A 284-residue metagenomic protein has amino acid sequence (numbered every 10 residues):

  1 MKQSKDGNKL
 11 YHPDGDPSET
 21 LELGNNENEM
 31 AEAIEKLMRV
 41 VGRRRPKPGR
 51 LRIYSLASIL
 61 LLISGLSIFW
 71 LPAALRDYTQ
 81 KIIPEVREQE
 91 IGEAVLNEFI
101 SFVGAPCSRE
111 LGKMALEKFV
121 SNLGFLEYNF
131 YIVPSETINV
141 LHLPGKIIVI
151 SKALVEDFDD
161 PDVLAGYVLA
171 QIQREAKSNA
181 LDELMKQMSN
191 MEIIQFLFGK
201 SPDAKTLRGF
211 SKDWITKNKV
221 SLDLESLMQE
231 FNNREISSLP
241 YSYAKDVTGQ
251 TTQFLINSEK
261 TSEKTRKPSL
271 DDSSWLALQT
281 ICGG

Functional and structural regions predicted by a protein language model:
Q3-G42: N-terminal intrinsically disordered, acidic low-complexity segments at the extreme N-terminus
E29, A33, A74, Y78 (+7 more regions): Exposed alpha-helical structural elements
R39-R52: Short, Lys/Arg-rich cytosolic juxtamembrane segment immediately N-terminal
R52-L71: Hydrophobic membrane-insertion alpha-helices, especially the h-region of bacterial N-terminal signal peptides
P72-D182, I281-G283: Peri-catalytic and regulatory segments of divalent metal-dependent proteins
V133-I138, H142-I147, A153-F158, K205-G284: C-terminal capping/extension segments of zinc metalloprotease domains
A180-A204: Post-HEXXH active-site segment of zinc metalloproteases
